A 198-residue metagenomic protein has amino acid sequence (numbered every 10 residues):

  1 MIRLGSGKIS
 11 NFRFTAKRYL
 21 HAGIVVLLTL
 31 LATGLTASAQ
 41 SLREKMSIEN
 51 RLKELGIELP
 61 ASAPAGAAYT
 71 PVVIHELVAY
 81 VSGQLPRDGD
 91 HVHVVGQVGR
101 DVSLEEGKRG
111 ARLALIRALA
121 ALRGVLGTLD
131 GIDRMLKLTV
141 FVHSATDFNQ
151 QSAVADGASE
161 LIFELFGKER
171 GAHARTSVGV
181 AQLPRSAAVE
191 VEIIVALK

Functional and structural regions predicted by a protein language model:
M1-K17: N-terminal secretory signal peptides that target proteins for export/translocation
G5, I9, L35-Q40, M46: Intrinsically disordered, low-complexity segments enriched in Ser/Pro/Gly/Ala and basic residues
G7, F14, T29-L31, S62: Intrinsic disorder/low-complexity segments
N11, L20, I193-V195: Intrinsically disordered, low-complexity segments enriched in glycine/proline and serine/threonine
A16-R18, A37, V81: Intrinsic low-complexity/disordered segments
R18-A22, L138: Hydrophobic alpha-helical segments, especially transmembrane helices and their immediate juxtamembrane helical caps
A22-G34: Bacterial N-terminal signal peptides
Q40-K198: Short, polar/acidic, helix-capping and beta-turn segments at strand->helix junctions that line the mouths
